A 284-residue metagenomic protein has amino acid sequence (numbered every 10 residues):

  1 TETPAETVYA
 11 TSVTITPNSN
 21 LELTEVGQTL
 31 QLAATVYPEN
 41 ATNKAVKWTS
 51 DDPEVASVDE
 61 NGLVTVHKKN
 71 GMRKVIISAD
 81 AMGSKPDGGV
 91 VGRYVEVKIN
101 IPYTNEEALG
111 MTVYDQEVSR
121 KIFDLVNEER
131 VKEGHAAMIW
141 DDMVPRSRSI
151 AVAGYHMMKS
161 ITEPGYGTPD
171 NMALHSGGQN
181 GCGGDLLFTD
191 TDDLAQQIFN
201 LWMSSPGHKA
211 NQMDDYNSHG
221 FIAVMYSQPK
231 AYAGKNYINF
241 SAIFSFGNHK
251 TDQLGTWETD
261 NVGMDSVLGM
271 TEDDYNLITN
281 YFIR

Functional and structural regions predicted by a protein language model:
E2-P102: Extracytoplasmic soluble-region selector
I101-R284: Functional surface patches built around histidine and acidic residues
